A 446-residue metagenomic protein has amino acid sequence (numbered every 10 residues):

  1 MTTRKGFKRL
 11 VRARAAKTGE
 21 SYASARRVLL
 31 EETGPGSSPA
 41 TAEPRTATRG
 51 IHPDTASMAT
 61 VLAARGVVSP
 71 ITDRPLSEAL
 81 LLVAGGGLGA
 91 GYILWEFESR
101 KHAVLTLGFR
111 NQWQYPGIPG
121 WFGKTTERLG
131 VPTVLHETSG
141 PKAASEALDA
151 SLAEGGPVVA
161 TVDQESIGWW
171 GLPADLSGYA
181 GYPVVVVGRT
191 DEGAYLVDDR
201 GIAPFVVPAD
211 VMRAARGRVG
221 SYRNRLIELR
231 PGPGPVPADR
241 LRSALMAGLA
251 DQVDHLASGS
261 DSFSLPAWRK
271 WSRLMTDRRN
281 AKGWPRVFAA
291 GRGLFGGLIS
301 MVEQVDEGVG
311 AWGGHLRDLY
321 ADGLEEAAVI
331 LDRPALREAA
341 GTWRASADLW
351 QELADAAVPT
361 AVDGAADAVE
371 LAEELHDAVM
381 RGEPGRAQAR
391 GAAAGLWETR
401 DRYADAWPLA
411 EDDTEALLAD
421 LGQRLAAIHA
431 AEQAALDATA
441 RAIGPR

Functional and structural regions predicted by a protein language model:
M1-P35: C-terminal alpha-helical interaction appendages
M1-T2, T46-G50, G310: A short, ordered amphipathic alpha-helix with a cationic face
T2-K5, R9, V236, R240 (+7 more regions): Alpha-helix boundary/N-cap detector
F7, D54-M58, G310: Short runs of predominantly hydrophobic/aromatic residues within well-ordered alpha helices that form helix-helix
E32, A64, V68, G323: Active-site catalytic microenvironments for nucleophilic, acid-base chemistry
A40-V68, P75, A79-V236: Conserved active-site-adjacent core of cysteine acyl-enzyme catalytic domains
G193-A311, L316, Y320-G323: Noncatalytic regulatory segments and standalone regulatory/sensor domains
S300-R446: Charged, long alpha-helical assembly modules
